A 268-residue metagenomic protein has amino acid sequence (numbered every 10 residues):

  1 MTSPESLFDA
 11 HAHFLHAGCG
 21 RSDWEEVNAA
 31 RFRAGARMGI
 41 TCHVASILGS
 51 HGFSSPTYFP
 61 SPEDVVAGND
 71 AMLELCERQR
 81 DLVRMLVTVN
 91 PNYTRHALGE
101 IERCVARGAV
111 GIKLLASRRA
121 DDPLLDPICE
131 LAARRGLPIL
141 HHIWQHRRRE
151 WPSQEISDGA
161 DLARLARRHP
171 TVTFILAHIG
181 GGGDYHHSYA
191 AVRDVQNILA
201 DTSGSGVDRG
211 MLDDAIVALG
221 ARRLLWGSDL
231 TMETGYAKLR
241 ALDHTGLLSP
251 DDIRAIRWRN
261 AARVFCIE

Functional and structural regions predicted by a protein language model:
M1-F14, G20-H43, D214, A218-R223 (+1 more regions): Mid-to-C-terminal alpha-helical segments outside catalytic/metal-binding sites
L7-A10, V44-S46, L86-T88, K113 (+3 more regions): Active-site neighborhood of phospho(di)ester-bond hydrolases with catalytic His/Asp-centered motifs
H11, G35, M72, C76 (+8 more regions): Conserved, mostly hydrophobic/aromatic
F14-E26, G52-E63, W151: Acidic/histidine-rich helix-loop elements that form or flank divalent-metal/phosphate-binding sites at the catalytic
L15-A17, S50-F53, P91-R95, A120 (+4 more regions): Active-site environment of divalent metal-dependent phosphoester hydrolases
A30-Y58, V83-T88, V110-K113, S117: Divalent metal-dependent hydrolysis catalytic cores, especially in the metallo-beta-lactamase
F59-R147: Active-site gating/metal-coordination segments in enzymes
A109-G111, P123-L225: Catalytic pocket-lining loop regions of alpha/beta-barrel enzymes, especially the amidohydrolase/enolase/GH5 lineages
